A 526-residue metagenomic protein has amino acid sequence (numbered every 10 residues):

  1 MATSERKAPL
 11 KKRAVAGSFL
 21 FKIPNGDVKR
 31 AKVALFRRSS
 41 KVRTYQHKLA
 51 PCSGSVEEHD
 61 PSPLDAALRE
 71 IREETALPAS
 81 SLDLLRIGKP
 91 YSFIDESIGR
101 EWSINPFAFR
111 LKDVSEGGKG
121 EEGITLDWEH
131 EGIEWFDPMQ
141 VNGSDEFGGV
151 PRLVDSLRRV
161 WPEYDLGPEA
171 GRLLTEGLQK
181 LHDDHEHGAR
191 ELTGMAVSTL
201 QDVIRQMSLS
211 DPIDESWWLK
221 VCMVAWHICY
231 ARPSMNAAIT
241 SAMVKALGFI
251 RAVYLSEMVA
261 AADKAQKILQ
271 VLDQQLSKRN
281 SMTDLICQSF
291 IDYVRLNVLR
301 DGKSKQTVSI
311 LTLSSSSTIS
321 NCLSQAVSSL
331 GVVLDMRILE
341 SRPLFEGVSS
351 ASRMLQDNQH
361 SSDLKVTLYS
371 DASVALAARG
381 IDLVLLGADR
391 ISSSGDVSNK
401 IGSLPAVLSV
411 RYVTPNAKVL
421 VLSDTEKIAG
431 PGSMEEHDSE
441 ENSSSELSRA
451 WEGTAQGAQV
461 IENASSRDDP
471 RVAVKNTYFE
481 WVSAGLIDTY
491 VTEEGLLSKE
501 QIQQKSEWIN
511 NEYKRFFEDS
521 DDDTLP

Functional and structural regions predicted by a protein language model:
M1-A14, K22-K29, R110, E116-E122 (+4 more regions): Eukaryotic N-terminal low-complexity, Ser/Thr- and Lys/Arg-rich leader segments that predominantly function as
A2-P51, L64, A79-S80, D113: N-terminal strand-loop-strand
G54-P168: Unchanged
E163-A265: Long amphipathic alpha-helical segments
A189-E191, S234-M235, L311-S320, P343: Gly/Ser/Thr-rich loops at beta-strand to alpha-helix junctions that form or flank small-molecule/cofactor-binding
V244-V308, T318-I319, S324-V384: Ligand-binding beta-strand-loop-alpha-helix segment within the catalytic cores of soluble metabolic enzymes
L330-V333, L339-P526: Conserved phosphate- and dinucleotide-binding cores of soluble alpha/beta proteins, encompassing both enzyme active
